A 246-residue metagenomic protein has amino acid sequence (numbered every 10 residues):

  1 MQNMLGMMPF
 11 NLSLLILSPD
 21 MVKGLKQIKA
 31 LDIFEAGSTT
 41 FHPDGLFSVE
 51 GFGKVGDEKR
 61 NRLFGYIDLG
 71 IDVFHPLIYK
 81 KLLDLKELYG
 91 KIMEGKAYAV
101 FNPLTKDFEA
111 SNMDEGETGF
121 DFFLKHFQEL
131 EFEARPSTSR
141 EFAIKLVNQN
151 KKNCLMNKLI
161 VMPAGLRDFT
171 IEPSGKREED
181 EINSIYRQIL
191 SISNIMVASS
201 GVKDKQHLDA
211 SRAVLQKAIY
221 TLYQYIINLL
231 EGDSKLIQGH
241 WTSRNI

Functional and structural regions predicted by a protein language model:
M1-I246: Conserved core architecture of multi-subunit DNA-directed RNA polymerases
